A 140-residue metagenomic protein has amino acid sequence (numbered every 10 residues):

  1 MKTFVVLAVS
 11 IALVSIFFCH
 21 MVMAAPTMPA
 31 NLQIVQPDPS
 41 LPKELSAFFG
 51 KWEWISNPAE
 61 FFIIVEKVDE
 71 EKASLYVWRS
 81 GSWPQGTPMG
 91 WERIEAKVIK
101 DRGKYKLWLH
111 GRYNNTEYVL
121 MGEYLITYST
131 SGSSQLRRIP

Functional and structural regions predicted by a protein language model:
M1-F4: Positively charged n-region of N-terminal signal peptides that target proteins for export
V6-V9, S129-S131: Short helix-onset patch at the extreme N-terminus, typifying the N->h transition of secretory signal peptides
A8-F17: Bacterial N-terminal signal peptides
V22-A24: Boundary at the C-terminal end of the N-terminal hydrophobic targeting segment
P29-P140: Central antiparallel beta-sheet cores of small beta-barrel/beta-sandwich binding domains
